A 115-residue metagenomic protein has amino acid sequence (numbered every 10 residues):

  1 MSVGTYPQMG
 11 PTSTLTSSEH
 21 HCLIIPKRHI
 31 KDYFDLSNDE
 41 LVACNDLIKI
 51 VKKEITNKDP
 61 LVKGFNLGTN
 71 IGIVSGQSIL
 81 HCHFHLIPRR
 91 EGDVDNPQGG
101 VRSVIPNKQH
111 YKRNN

Functional and structural regions predicted by a protein language model:
M1-N115: HIT superfamily nucleotide-processing domains
